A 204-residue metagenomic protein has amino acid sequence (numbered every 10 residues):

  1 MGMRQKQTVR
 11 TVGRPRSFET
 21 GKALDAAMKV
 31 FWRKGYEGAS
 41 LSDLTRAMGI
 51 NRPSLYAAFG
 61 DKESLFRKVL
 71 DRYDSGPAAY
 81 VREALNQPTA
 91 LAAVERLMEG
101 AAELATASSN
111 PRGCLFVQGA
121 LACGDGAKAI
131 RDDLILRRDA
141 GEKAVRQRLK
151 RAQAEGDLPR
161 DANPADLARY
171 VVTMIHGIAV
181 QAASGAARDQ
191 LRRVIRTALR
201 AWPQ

Functional and structural regions predicted by a protein language model:
M1-K34, A39-A47, S64: Basic, helix-initiating cap at the start of DNA-binding domains
S17-D25, E37-G38, G49, A57-R82 (+2 more regions): An amphipathic alpha-helix adjacent to DNA-recognition modules
P53: Key DNA-contact positions within bacterial/archaeal DNA-binding proteins
K68, V81-R112, P164-V171: Hydrophobic alpha-helical connector segments
A78, A92, K128-E155, D166 (+1 more regions): Amphipathic alpha-helical packing segments from all-alpha helical-bundle domains
A93-R96, S108-D132: Amphipathic alpha-helical segments used for helix-helix packing
E95, E99, I135, E142 (+5 more regions): Conserved terminal C-lobe alpha helix of the protein kinase catalytic domain
L104, R151, V171-R188, A201-Q204: Amphipathic C-terminal alpha-helical segment
